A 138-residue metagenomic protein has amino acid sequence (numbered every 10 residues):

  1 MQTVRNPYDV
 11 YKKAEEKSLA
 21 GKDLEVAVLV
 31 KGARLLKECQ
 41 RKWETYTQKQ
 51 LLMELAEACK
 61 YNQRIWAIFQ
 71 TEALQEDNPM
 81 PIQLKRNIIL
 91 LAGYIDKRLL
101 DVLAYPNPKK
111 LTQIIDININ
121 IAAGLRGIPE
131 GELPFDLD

Functional and structural regions predicted by a protein language model:
M1-R64, L74-Q75, R86-D138: N-terminal intrinsically disordered, cationic/polar leader segments that include organellar targeting peptides
A73-P81: Acidic, serine/threonine- and proline-rich low-complexity regulatory regions
